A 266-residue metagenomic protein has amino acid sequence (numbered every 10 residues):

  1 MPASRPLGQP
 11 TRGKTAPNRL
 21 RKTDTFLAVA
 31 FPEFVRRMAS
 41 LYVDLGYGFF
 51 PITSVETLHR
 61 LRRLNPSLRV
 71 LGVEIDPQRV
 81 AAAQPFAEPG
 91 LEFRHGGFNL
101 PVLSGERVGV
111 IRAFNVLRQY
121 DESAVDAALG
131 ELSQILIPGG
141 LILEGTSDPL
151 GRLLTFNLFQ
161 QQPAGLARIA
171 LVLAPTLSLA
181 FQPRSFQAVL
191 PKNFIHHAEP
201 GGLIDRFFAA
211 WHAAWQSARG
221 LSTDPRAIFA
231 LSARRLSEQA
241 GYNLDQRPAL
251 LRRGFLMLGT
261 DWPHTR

Functional and structural regions predicted by a protein language model:
M1-D44, F49-I52: Class I SAM-dependent methyltransferase Rossmann-like catalytic core, especially the SAM/SAH-binding loop
G48-P101: Class I SAM-dependent methyltransferase SAM/SAH-binding core
N99-I111: A short acidic, Gly/Pro-enriched loop at the edge of an enzyme's catalytic core that lines a small-molecule cofactor
V108-D126: A short SAM/SAH-binding and catalytic strip from SAM-dependent methyltransferases
R118, D126-P138: A short glycine-rich, Lys/Arg-flanked "PGG" loop and its adjoining helix->strand segment in the class I
L136-G151: Conserved beta-strand signature within the Rossmann-like core of class I S-adenosyl-L-methionine
L154-I228: A conserved mid-domain beta-alpha-beta active-site/ligand-binding segment of alpha/beta enzyme cores
L221-R266: C-terminal non-catalytic accessory extensions
